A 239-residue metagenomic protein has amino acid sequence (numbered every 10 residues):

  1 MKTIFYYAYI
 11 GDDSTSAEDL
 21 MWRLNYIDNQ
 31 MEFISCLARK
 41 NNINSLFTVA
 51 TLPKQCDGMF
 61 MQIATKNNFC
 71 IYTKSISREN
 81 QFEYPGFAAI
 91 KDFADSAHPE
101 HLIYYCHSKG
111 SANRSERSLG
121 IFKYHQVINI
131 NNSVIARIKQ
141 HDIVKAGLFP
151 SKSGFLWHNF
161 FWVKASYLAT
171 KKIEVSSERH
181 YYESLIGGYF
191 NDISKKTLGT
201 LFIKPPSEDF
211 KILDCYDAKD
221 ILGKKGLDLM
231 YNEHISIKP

Functional and structural regions predicted by a protein language model:
M1-P239: ER/Golgi luminal nucleotide-sugar-dependent glycosyltransferases, focusing on the catalytic module
